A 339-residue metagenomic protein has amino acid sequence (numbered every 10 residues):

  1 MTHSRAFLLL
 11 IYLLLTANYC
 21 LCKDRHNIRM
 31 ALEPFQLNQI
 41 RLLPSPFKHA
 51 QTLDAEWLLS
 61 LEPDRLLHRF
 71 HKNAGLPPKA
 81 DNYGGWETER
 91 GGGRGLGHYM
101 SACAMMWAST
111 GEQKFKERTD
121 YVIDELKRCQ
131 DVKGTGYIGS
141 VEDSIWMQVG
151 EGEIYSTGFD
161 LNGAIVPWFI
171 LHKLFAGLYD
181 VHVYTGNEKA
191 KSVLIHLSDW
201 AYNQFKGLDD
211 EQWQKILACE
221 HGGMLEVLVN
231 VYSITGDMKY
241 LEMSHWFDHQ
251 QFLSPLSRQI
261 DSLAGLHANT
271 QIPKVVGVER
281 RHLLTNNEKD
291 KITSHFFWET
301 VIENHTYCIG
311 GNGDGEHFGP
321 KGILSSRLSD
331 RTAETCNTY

Functional and structural regions predicted by a protein language model:
M1-L8: Bacterial N-terminal signal peptides that target proteins for export
L9-A17: Bacterial N-terminal signal peptides
L21-Y339: Glycan-recognition and catalytic cores of secretory/periplasmic carbohydrate-active enzymes
